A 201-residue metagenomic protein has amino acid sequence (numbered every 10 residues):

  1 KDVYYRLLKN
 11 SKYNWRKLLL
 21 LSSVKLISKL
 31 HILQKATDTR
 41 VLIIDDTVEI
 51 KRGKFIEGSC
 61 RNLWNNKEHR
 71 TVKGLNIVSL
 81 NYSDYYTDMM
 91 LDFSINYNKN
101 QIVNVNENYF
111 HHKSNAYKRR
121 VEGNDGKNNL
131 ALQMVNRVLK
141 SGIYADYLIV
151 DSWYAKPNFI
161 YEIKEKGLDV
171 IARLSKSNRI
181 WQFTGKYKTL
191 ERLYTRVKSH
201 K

Functional and structural regions predicted by a protein language model:
D2-K9, K67-I143: Electropositive, glycine- and tryptophan-enriched low-complexity nucleic-acid-binding patches
V3, K17-K25, L130, R192: Exposed alpha-helical structural elements
N10-N100: Active-site-proximal, Lys/Arg-enriched surface segment that forms a nucleic-acid-binding/basic interface patch
L42-I43, E49, Q101, L139 (+2 more regions): Bulky hydrophobic/aromatic packing residues
I50-G53, D88-M89, K99-N104, A155-F159 (+1 more regions): Short, well-ordered, mixed-charge alpha-helical segments that flank or form enzyme active sites
N108-K201: An internal, acidic/charged active-site-proximal segment that coordinates divalent cations and/or engages
